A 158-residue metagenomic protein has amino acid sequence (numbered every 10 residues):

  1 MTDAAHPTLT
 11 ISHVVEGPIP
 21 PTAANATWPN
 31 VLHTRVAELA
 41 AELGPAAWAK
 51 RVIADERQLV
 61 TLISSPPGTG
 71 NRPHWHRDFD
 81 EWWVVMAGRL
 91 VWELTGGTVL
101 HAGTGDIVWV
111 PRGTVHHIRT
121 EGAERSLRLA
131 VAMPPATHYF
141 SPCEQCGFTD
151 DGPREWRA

Functional and structural regions predicted by a protein language model:
M1-L59, R72-P73, C143-A158: A short, N-terminal "cap"/entry segment at the start of jelly-roll beta-barrel domains of the cupin/DSBH fold
K50-I53, I63, N71-R77, L94 (+2 more regions): Short histidine-centered beta-strand/loop micro-motifs that create catalytic or ligand/metal-coordination sites
E56-Q58, P66-G70, R89-L90, A136-H138: Short, charged/polar surface micro-motifs in flexible loops or helix N-caps
R57-L59, F79, R125-S126: A structure-centric signal for secondary-structure junctions around beta-strands
S64-P66, W75-W92, V131-A132: Short, conserved beta-strand element in jelly-roll/cupin
V91, T104, R112-Y139: Ligand-binding loop in jelly-roll beta-barrel domains
G96-R112: Short acidic-glycine-tyrosine-enriched beta hairpin
